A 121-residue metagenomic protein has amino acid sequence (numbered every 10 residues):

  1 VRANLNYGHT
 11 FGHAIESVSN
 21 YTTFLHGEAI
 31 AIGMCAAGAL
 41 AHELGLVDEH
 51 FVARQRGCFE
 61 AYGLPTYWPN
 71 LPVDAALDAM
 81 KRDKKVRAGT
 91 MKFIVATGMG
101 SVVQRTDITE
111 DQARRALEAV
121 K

Functional and structural regions predicted by a protein language model:
V1-D74: Active-site segments that bind and position negatively charged phosphate/pyrophosphate groups
L46-K121: C-terminal charged capping/lid subdomain of soluble metabolic enzymes
